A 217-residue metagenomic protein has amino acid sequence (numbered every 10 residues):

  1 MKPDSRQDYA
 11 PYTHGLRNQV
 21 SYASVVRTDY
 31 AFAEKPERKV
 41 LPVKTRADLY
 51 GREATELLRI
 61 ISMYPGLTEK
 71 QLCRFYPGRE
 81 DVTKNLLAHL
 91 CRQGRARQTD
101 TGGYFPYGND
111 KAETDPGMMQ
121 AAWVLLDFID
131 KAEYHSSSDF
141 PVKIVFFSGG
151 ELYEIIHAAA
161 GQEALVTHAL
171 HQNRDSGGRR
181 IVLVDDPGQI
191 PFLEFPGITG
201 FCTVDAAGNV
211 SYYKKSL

Functional and structural regions predicted by a protein language model:
K2-R27, A121-L217: Long, low-complexity, charge-rich intrinsically disordered regions
P3, A10-T13, T28-A31, T45 (+8 more regions): Residue-identity detector for threonine
L16, R79, G103-Y104, N209: Intrinsically disordered, low-complexity regions
S21-E56: Short alpha-helical segments that sit at the start of domains
E56-M63, L67, F75, V82-N85 (+1 more regions): Nucleic-acid-binding surface
